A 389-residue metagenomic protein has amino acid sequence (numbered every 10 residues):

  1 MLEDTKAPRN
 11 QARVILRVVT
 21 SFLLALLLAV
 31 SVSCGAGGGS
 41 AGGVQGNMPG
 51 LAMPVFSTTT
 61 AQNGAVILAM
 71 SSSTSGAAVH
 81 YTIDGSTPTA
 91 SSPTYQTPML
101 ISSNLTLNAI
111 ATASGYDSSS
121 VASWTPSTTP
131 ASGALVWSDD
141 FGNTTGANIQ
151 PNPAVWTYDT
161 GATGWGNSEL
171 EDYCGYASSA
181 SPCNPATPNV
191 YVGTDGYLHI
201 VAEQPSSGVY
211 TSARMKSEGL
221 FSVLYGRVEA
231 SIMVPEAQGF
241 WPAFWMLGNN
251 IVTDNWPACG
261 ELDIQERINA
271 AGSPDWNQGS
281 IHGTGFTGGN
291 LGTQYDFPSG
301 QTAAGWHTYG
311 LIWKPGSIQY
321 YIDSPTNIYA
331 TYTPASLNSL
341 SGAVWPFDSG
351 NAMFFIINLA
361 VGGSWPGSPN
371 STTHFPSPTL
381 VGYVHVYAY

Functional and structural regions predicted by a protein language model:
M1-L16: N-terminal secretory signal peptides that target proteins for export/translocation
L2-E3, F22-M53, T129-S132: Bacterial Sec-dependent N-terminal signal peptides
C34, P130-Q238, G382-Y389: Low-complexity, Ser/Thr/Pro/Gly-rich disordered linker/stalk regions
G43-A131: Short, compositionally stereotyped local motifs that mark structural "simplifiers"
I110, D140-G142, H199-V201, R227-M233 (+6 more regions): Residues within well-ordered beta-strands of beta-sheet-rich folds
G133-T163, I251-E261, Q301-A304, G316-T379 (+1 more regions): Aromatic sugar-binding interfaces of carbohydrate-active proteins
S217-G226, D296-G305, I312, F347-D348 (+1 more regions): Extracellular/lumenal carbohydrate-interaction signature centered on repeated Trp-anchored short motifs
N255-G305, P366: Glycine-aromatic-enriched beta-strand/loop faces of beta-sandwich-type recognition domains, especially lectin-like
